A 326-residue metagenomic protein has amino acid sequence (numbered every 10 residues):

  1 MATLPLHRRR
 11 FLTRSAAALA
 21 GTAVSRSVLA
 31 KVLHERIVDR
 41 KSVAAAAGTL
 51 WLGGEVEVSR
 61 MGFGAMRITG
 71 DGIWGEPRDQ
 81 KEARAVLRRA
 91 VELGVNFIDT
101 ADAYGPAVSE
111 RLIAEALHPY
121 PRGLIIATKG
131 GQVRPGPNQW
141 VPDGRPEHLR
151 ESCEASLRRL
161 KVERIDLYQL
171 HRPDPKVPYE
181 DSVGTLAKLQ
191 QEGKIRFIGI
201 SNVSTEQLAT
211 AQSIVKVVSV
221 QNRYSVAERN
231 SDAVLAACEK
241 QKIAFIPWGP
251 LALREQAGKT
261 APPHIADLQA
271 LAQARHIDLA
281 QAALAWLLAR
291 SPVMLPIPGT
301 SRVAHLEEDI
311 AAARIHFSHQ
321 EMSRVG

Functional and structural regions predicted by a protein language model:
A2-L124: N-terminal binding-site loop/beta-alpha segment at the start of enzyme catalytic domains that lines or forms
S42-A46, P173-G326: Beta/alpha (TIM)-barrel catalytic core signal, keyed to glycine-rich beta->alpha loops juxtaposed to Asp/Glu that bind
G53, E115-R122, R158-R159, Q212 (+1 more regions): Acidic (Asp/Glu)-rich catalytic clusters
V58-G62, F97, G123-A127, R164-L167 (+4 more regions): Structural preference for beta-strand elements that scaffold enzyme active sites
T69-I73, V133-Q139, R254-A257, H305-E308: A short acidic, helix-capping loop that chelates divalent metal ions and anchors anionic groups
P77-R89, R145-R158: Short, acidic/polar
P119-G144, H171: Structural motif corresponding to the early beta-alpha repeats
H148-Q169, L189-E192: CE4/NodB-like, metal-dependent polysaccharide N-deacetylase domain that modifies extracellular/periplasmic N-acetylated
